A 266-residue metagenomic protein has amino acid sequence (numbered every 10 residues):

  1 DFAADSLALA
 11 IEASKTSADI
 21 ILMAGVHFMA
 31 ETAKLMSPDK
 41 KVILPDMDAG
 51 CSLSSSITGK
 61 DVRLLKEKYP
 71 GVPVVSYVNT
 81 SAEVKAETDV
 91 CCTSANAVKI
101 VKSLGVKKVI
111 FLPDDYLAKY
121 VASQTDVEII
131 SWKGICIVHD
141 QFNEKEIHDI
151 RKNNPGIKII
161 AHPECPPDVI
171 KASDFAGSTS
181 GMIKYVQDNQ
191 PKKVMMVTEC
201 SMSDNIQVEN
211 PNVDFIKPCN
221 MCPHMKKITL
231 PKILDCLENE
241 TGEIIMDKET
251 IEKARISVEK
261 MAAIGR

Functional and structural regions predicted by a protein language model:
D1-V197, M202-R266: Active-site loop-to-helix "anion-binding N-cap" substructures in soluble metabolic enzymes
